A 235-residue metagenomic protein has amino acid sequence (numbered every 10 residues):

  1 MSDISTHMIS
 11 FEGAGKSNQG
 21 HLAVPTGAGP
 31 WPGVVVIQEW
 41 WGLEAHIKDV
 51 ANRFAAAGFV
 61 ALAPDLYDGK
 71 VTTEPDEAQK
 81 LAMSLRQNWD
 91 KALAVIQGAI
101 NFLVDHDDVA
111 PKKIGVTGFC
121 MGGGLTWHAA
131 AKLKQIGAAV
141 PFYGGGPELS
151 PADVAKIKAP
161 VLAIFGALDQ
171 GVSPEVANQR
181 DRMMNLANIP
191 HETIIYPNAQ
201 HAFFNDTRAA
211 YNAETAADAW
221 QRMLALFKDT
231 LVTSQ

Functional and structural regions predicted by a protein language model:
H7-V109, A202-R208: Serine-hydrolase catalytic machinery in alpha/beta-hydrolase-like enzymes
D108-F119: Alpha/beta-hydrolase fold nucleophile elbow
G118-G122, T126: Gly/Ala-rich beta-loop-alpha elbow adjacent to hydrolase catalytic centers
Q135-G145: A conserved short beta-strand
I157, A163-F165: Short beta-strand/loop motif that positions the catalytic acidic residue of the alpha/beta-hydrolase fold
L168-V172: Acidic catalytic loop of the alpha/beta-hydrolase fold
S173-M183: Short alpha-helix in the alpha/beta-hydrolase fold that links the catalytic acid
N185-Q235: C-terminal catalytic histidine-bearing segment of alpha/beta-hydrolase fold enzymes
